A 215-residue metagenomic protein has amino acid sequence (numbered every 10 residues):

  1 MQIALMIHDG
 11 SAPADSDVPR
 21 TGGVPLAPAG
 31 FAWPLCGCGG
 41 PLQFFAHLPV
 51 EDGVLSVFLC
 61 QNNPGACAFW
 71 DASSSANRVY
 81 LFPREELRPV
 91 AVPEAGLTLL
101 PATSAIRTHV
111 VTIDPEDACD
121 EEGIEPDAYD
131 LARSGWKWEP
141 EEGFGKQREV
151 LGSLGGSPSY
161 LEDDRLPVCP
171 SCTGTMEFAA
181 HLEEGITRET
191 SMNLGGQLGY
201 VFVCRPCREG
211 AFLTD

Functional and structural regions predicted by a protein language model:
M1-D215: Preference for intrinsically disordered or flexible, low-complexity segments and adjacent hinge/connector residues
